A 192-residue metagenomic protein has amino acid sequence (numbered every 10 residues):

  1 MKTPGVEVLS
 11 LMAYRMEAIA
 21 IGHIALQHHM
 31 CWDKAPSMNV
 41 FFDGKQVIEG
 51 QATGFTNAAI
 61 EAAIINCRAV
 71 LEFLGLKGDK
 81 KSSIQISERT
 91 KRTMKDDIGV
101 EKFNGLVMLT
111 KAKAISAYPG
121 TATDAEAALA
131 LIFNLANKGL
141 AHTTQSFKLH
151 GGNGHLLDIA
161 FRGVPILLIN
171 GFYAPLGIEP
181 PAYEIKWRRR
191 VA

Functional and structural regions predicted by a protein language model:
M1-A58, L76-A192: Acidic, Ser/Thr/Gly/Pro-rich intrinsically disordered interaction regions
A62-I65, A69: Extracellular zinc-dependent metalloprotease catalytic-domain scaffold
